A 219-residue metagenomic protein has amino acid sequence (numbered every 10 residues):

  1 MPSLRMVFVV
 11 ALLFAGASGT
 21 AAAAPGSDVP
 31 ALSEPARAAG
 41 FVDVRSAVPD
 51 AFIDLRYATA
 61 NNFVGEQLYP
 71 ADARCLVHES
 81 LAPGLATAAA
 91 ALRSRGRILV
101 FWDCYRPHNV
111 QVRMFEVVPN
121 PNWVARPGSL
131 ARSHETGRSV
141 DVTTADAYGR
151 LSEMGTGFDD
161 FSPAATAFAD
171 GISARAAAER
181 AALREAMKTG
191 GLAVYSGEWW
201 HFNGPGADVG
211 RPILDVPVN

Functional and structural regions predicted by a protein language model:
M1-R5: Positively charged n-region of N-terminal signal peptides that target proteins for export
V7-A17: Bacterial N-terminal signal peptides
G19-W102, E116-G197, N203-N219: Extracytoplasmic cell-surface/polysaccharide-interacting catalytic and binding patches
P107: Segments that shape or occlude catalytic/ligand-binding pockets
V110-Q111: Short, well-ordered surface patches within globular domains
